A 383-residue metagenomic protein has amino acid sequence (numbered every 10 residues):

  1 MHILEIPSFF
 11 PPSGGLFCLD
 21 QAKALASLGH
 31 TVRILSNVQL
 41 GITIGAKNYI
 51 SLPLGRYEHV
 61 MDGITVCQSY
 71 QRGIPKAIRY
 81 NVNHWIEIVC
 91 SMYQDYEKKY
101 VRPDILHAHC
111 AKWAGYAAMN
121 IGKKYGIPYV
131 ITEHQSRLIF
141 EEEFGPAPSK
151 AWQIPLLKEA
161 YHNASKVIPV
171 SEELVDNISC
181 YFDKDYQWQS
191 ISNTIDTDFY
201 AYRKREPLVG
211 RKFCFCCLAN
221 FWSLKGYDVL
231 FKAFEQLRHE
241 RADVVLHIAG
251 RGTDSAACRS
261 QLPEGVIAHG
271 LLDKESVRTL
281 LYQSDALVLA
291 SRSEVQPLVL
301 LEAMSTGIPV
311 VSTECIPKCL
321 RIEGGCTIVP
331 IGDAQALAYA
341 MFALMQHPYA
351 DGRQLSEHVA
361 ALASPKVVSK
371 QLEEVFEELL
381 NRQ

Functional and structural regions predicted by a protein language model:
M1-V60: N-terminal subdomain of nucleotide-sugar transferases
L4, I168, P207-K225, F231-E235: Conserved donor-binding/catalytic core segment of Leloir-type glycosyltransferases
I127-V130, L138-E159, T197: Nucleotide-sugar donor phosphate/pyrophosphate-binding loop at the beta->alpha transition of glycosyltransferases
E173, T194: Carbohydrate-associated surface elements
A257-E275: Nucleotide-activated donor-binding/catalytic signature segment of Leloir-type glycosyltransferases, i.e., the conserved
R292: Aromatic "clamp/platform" in nucleotide-sugar-dependent glycosyltransferases that forms part of the donor/acceptor
P309-S312: Short hydrophobic beta-strand element within catalytic cores of glycosyltransferases and related nucleotide-activated
C326-A334, A343-P348: Conserved acidic donor-binding segment of nucleotide-sugar-dependent glycosyltransferases
